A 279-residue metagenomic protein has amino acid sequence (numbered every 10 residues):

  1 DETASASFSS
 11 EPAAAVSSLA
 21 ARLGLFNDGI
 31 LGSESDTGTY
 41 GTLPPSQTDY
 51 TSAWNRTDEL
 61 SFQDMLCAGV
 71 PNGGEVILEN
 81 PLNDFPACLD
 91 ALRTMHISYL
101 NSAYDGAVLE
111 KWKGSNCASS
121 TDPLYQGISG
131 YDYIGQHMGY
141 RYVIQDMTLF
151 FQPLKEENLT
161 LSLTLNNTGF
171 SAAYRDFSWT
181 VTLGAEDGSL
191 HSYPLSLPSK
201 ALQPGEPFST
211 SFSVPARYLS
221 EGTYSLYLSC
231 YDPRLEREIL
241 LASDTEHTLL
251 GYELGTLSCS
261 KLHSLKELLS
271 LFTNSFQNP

Functional and structural regions predicted by a protein language model:
D1-L109: Catalytic-core regions of glycoside hydrolase
L23, D28-L31, T37-Y40, A68 (+9 more regions): Feature targets compositionally biased, intrinsically disordered low-complexity regions with long contiguous runs
L78-N80, S120-Y125, L159-S162: A short linear-motif detector with a strong N-terminal bias
A87-F150: Catalytic cores of secreted or luminal carbohydrate-active enzymes
I134-T273: Extracellular/luminal regions of secreted and cell-surface proteins that mediate adhesion/ECM remodeling
T273-P279: Surface-exposed, proline-anchored Ser/Thr-rich loop/turn motifs
